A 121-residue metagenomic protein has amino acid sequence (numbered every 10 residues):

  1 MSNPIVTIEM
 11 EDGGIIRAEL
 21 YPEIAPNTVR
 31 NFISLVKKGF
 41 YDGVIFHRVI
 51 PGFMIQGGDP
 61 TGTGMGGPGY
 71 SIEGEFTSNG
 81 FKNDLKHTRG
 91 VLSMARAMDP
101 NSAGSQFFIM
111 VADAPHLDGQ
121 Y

Functional and structural regions predicted by a protein language model:
M1-Y121: Cyclophilin-like peptidyl-prolyl cis-trans isomerases
